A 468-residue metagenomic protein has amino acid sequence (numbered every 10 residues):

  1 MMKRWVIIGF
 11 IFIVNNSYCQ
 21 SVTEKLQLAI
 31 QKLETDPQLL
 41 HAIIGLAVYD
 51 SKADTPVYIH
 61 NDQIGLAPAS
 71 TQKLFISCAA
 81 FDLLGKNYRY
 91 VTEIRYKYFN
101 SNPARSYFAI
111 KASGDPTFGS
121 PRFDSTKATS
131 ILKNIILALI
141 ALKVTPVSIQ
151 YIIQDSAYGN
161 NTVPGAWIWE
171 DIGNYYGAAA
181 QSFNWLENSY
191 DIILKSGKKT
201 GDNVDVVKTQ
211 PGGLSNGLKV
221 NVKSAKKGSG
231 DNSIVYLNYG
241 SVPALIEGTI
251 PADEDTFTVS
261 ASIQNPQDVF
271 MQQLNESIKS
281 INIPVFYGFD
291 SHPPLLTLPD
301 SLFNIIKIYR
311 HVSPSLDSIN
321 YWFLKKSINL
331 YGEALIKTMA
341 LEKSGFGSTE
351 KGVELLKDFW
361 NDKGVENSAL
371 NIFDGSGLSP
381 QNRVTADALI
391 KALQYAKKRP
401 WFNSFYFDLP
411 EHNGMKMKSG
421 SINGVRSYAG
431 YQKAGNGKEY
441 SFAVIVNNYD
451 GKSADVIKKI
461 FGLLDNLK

Functional and structural regions predicted by a protein language model:
M1-E24: Bacterial Sec-dependent N-terminal signal peptides
Q20-K52, P56-I64, K133-K143, N466: Beta-lactamase-like hydrolase cores
L33, L83-E366: Conserved serine DD-peptidase/penicillin-binding transpeptidase domain and beta-lactam-recognizing active-site
G45-Y49, V57-I59, Y107-S113, Q150-Q154 (+5 more regions): Soluble periplasmic/extracytoplasmic beta-strand elements of cell-envelope proteins
L46-V48, T92-I94, A429: Short beta-strand scaffold segments in enzyme catalytic cores
V57-I59, H311-P314, K326-N329, E333-K468: Small-residue-rich helix-loop
I59-A79, N320: Short active-site loop at a secondary-structure junction that contains or immediately precedes the catalytic residue(s)
